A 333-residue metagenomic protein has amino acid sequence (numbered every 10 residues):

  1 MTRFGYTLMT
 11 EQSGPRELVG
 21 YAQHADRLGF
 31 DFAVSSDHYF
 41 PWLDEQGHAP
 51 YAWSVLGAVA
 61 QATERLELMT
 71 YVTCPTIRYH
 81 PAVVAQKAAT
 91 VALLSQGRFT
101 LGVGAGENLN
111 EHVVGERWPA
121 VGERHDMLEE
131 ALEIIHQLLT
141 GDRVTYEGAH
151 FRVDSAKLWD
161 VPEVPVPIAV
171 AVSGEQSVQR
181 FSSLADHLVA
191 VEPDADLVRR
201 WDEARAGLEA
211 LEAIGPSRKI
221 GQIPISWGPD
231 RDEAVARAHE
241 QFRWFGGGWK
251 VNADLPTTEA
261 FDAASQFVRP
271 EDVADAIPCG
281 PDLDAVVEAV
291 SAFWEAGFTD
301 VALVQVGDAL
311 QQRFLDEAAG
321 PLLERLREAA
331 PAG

Functional and structural regions predicted by a protein language model:
M1-G333: Active-site-adjacent structural elements that line small-molecule/cofactor binding pockets in enzymes
